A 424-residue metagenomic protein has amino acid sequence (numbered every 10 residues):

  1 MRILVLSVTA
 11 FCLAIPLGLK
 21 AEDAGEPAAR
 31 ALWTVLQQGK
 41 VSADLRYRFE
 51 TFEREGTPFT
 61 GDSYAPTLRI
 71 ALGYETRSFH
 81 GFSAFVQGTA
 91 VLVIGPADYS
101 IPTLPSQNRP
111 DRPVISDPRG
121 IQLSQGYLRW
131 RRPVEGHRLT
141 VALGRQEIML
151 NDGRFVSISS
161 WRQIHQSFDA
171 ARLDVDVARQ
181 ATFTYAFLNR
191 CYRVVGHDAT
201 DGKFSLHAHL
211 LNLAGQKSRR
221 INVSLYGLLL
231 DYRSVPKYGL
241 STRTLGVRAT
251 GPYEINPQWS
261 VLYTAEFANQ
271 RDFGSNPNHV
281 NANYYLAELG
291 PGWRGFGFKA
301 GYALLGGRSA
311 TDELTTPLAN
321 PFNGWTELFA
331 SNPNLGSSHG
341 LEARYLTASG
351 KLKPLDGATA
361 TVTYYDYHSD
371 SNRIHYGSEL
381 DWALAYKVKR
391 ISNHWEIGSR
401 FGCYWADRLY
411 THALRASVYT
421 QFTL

Functional and structural regions predicted by a protein language model:
M1-A31: Cleavable N-terminal export/targeting peptides
A21-V141, A171, V175-D176, A249-A268 (+5 more regions): Beta-barrel outer-membrane channel/assembly domains of diderm bacteria
E22-G25, E135-L139, I158-T311, R344-L346 (+3 more regions): Signature for the C-terminal beta-barrel architecture of outer-membrane proteins
A24-E26, E53-P58, Q107-R112, G153-V156 (+6 more regions): Extracytoplasmic loops and strand-loop junctions of Gram-negative outer membrane beta-barrel proteins
V91-V93, E147-L150, Y192: Solvent-exposed loop/turn segments at secondary-structure junctions within structured extracellular/periplasmic domains
P96-R119, G307-G340, R415: Outer-membrane pore/translocation modules
G144: Small/polar (Gly/Ser/Thr/Ala-rich) solvent-exposed segments that form structured loops/beta-strands/short helices used
